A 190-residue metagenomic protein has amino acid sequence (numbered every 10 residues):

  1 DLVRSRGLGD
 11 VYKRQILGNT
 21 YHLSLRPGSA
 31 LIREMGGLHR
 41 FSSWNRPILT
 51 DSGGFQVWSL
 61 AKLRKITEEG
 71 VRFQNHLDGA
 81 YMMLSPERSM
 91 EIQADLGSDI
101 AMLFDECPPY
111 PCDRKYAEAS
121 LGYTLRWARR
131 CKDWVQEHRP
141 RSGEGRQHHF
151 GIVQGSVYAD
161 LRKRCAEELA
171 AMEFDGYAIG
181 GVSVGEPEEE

Functional and structural regions predicted by a protein language model:
D1-Y12: Single conserved hydrophobic/aromatic residue that forms the stacking wall/gate of nucleotide- or nucleobase-binding
D10-T20, E91-I100, F104: Catalytic domains of carbohydrate-active enzymes, especially glycoside hydrolases
R14-Q15, P47-L49, D99-M102, H148-I152 (+1 more regions): Structural preference for beta-strand elements that scaffold enzyme active sites
I16, D51, Q93, G151 (+1 more regions): Conserved, mostly hydrophobic/aromatic
L23-M35, P111-L121, G185-E190: Active-site-adjacent beta->alpha loops and helix N-cap segments on the catalytic face of soluble alpha/beta enzymes
L38-E87: A gly/proline- and charged-residue-enriched helix-loop-helix capping module
L38-S43, E91-G97, D133-S142, E167-E173: Acidic (Asp/Glu)-rich catalytic clusters
W134, H138-P140, Q147-E190: Glycine-rich phosphate/ribose-binding loops and adjacent secondary-structure elements that form binding surfaces
